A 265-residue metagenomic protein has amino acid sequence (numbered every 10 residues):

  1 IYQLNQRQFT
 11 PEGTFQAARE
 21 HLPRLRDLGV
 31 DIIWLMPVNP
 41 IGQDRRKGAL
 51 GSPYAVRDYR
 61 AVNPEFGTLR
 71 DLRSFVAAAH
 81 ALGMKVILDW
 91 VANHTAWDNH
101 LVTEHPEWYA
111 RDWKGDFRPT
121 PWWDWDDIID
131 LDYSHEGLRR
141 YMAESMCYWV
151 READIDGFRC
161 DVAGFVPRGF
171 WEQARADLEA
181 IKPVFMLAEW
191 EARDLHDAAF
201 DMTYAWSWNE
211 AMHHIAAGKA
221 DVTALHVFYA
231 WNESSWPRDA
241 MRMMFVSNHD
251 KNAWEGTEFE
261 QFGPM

Functional and structural regions predicted by a protein language model:
Y2, I33-L35, V86-L88, F158 (+2 more regions): Hydrophobic faces of well-ordered beta-strands that scaffold small-molecule active sites in alpha/beta enzyme cores
R7-D31, P37-A153, W171-A180, F185: Substrate-binding/active-site clefts of carbohydrate-active enzymes
R7-F9, V38, V91-N93, A163-F165 (+2 more regions): Active-site beta-loop-alpha junctions enriched in small/polar residues
G42, H94-A96, F165-G169, D194-H196 (+1 more regions): Flexible loop/turn segments at secondary-structure boundaries
I87, G157-A163, W254: Short catalytic-loop micro-motif centered on adjacent basic/acidic residues
E144-C147, R151, D161-R242: Active-site-proximal helices and loops of the catalytic beta/alpha 8
E233-E260: Active-site clefts of carbohydrate-active enzymes
G263-M265: Conserved interdomain hinge at the start of the Helicase C-terminal
